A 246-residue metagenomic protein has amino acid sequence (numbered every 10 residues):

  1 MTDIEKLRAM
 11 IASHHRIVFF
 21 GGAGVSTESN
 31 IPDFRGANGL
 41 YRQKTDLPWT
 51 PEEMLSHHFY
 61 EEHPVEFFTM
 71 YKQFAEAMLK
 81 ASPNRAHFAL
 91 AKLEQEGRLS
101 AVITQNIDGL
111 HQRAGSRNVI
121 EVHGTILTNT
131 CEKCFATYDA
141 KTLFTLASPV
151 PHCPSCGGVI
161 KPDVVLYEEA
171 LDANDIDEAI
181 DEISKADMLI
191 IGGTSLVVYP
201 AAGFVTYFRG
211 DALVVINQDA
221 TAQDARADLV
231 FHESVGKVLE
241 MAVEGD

Functional and structural regions predicted by a protein language model:
M1-D246: Conserved catalytic core of sirtuin-type NAD+-dependent deacylases
